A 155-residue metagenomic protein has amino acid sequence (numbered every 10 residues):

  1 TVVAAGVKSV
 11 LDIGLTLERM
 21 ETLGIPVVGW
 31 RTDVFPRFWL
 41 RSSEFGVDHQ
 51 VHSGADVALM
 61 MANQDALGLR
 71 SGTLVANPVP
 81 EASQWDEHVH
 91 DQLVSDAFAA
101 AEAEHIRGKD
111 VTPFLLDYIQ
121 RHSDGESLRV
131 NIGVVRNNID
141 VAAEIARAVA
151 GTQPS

Functional and structural regions predicted by a protein language model:
T1-T32, V47-V51, M60: Phosphate/pyrophosphate-binding betaalpha-module
T1-V2, G24-G29, S71-V75, E126 (+2 more regions): Structural motif
G6-S9, R31-P36, A76-S83: Glycine-rich beta-alpha junction loops
L15-T22, W39, S43-G46, V89-S95 (+1 more regions): Short, solvent-exposed amphipathic alpha-helical segments in soluble enzyme and RNA/protein-processing domains
E18-T22, Q64-L69, S127: Solvent-exposed alpha-helices and their adjacent loops that cap or buttress functional pockets in soluble metabolic
L40-A66: Anionic-ligand binding region
L69-N137: A C-terminal functional module that forms or caps the active site or interfaces directly with catalytic machinery
V149-S155: Terminal amphipathic helices with adjacent charged low-complexity linkers/tails
